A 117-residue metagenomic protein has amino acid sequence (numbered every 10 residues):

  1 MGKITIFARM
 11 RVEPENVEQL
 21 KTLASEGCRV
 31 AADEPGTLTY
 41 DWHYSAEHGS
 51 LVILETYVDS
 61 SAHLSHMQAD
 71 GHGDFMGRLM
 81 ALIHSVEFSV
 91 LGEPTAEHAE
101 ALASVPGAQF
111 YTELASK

Functional and structural regions predicted by a protein language model:
M1-G2, L114-K117: Basic/polar N-terminal segments that are highly enriched at the extreme N-terminus, encompassing both cleavable
I4, G49-L51: Hydrophobic residues embedded in beta-strands of well-ordered beta-sheets
I4-M10: Active-site-flanking beta-strand signature of metal-NTP-handling nucleotidyl enzymes and homologous cyclase-like
R11-K21: Short, surface-exposed ligand-recognition loops at beta-strand->loop->(often short) alpha-helix junctions that present
A24, C28: Short amphipathic alpha-helical/adjacent loop interface patches that line ligand and macromolecule-binding sites
A32-L38, T56-Y111: An amphipathic, aromatic/His-enriched active-site/gating alpha helix that lines ligand/cofactor pockets
H43-E47: Short beta-strand micro-motifs enriched in acidic
